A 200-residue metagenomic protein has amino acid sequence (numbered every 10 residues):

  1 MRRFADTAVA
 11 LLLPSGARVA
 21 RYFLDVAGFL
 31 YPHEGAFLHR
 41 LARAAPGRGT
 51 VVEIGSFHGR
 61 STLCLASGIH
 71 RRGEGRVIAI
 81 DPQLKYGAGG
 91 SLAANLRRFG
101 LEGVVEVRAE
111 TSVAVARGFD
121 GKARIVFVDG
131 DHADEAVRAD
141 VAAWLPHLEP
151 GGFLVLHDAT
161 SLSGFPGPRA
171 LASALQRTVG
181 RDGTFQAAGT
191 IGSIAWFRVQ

Functional and structural regions predicted by a protein language model:
M1-V26: Membrane-proximal basic amphipathic "stem/tether" segments
R21-F29, G35-Q200: S-adenosylmethionine/decaboxylated-SAM
